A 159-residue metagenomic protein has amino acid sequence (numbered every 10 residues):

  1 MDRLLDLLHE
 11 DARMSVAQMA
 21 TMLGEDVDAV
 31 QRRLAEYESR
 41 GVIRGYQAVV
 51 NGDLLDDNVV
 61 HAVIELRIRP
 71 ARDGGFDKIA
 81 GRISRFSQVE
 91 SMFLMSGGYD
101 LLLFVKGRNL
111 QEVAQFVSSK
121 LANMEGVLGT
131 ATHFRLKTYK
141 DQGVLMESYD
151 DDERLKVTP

Functional and structural regions predicted by a protein language model:
M1-P159: A compositional/biophysical signature of low hydrophobicity enriched in polar/charged and small residues
